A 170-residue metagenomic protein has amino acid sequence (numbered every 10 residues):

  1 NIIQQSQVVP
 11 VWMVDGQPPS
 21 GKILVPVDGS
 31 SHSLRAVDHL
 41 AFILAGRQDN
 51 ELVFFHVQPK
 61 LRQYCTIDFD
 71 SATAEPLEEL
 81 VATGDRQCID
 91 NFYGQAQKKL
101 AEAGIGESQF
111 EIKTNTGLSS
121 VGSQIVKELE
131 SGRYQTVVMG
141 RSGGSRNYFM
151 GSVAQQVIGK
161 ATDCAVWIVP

Functional and structural regions predicted by a protein language model:
N1, S20-G21, E130, T136-K160: Glycine-rich, Arg-bearing micro-motifs that act as flexible, cationic patches
N1, V9-P10, K22, E51 (+1 more regions): Proline-centered loop/turn at the N-terminus of a beta-strand
P10-G16, V166-P170: Short beta-strand elements of ligand-binding domains
G21-A82, K99-E111, K160: Small/aliphatic-rich secondary-structure junction motif
D85-G94: Low-complexity, serine/threonine/proline-enriched polar segments
K98-V137: Structural beta-alpha unit
